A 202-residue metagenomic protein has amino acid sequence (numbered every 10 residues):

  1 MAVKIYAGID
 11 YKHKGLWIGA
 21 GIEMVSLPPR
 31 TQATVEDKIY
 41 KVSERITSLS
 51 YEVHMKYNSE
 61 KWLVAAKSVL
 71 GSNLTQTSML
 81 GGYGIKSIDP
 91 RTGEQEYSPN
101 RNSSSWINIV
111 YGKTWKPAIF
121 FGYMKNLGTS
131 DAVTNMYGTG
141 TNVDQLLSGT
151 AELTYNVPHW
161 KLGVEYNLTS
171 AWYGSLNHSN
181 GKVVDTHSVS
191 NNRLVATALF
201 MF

Functional and structural regions predicted by a protein language model:
M1-I18, T141, T186-H187: Acidic, glycine-rich flexible loop segments
V3-A7, L49-V53, S103-I107, L147-A151 (+1 more regions): Hydrophobic, lipid-facing positions within transmembrane beta-strands of outer-membrane proteins
Y11-H13, K56-S59, Y111-K113, Y155-V157 (+2 more regions): Residue-level signature of outer-membrane beta-barrel architecture
K14-V143: Detector for outer-membrane/organellar transmembrane beta-barrel domains, recognizing the amphipathic beta-strand
M124-G128, D144-L146, P158-W160, T169-A171: Short Gly/Pro-enriched loop/turn and capping motifs at secondary-structure junctions
S130-A132, W172-K182, T186: A glycine-biased, small/acidic residue-tolerant capping/turn segment at secondary-structure junctions
E152-G174, H187: C-terminal closing repeat unit and adjoining cap/tail of repeat-based domains
V157, S188-F202: Outer-membrane beta-barrel "beta-signal"
